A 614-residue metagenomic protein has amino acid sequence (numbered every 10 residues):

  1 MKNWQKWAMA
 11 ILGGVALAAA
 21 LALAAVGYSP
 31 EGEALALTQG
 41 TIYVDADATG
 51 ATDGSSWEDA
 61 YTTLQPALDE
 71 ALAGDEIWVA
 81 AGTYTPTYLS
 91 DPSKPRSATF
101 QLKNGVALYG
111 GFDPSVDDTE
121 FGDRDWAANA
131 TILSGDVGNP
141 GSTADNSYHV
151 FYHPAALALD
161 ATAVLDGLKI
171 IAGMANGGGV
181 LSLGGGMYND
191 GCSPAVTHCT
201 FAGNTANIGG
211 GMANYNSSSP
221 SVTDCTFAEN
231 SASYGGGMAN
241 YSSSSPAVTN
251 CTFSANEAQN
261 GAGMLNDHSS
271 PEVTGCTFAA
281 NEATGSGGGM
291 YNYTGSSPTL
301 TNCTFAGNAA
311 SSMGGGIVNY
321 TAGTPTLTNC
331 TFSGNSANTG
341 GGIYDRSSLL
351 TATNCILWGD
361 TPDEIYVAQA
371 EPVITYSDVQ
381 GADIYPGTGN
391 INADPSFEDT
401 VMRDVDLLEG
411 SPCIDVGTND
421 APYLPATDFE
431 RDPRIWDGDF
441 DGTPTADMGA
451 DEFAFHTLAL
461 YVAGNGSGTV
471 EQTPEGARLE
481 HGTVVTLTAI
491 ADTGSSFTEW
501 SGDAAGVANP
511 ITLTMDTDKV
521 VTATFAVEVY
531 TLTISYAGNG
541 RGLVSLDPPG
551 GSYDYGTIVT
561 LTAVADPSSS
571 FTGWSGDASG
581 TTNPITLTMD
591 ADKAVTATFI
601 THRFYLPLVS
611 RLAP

Functional and structural regions predicted by a protein language model:
G27-P66, E70-A73, A81-Y88, D394-V401 (+2 more regions): Right-handed parallel beta-helix/beta-solenoid
D47-A51, D75, G82-T85, A107 (+13 more regions): Acidic glycine-/aspartate-rich tracts in secreted/extracellular proteins
E76-A81, T87-A107, G111, D117-A128 (+6 more regions): Predominantly extracellular beta-rich ligand-binding scaffolds that present long acidic/polar faces for carbohydrate
K103-G178, D383-D399: Right-handed parallel beta-helix/beta-spiral solenoid domain characteristic of secreted/periplasmic
P140-A156, T388-E452: C-terminal accessory segments
L424-A426, V484-P510, T557-P584: Surface-exposed interfaces of beta-sheet-rich extracellular modules
G449-Y461, I511-Y536, I585-R603: Conserved "repeat-terminator" motif of extracellular CCP/Sushi domains
N465-S495, M515-T517, N539-S570, M589-A591: Extracellular modular ligand-binding repeats in secreted and cell-surface proteins
